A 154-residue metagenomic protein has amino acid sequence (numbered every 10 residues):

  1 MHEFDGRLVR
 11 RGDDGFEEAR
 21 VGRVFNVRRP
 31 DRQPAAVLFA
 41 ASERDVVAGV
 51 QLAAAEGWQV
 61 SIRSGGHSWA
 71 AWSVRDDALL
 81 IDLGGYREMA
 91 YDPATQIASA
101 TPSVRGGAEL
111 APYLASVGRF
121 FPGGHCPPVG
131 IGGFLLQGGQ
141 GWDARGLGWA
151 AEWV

Functional and structural regions predicted by a protein language model:
M1-R145: N-terminal accessory segments
A144-V154: Short, intrinsically disordered, charge-balanced linker/junction segments flanking boundaries in proteins
